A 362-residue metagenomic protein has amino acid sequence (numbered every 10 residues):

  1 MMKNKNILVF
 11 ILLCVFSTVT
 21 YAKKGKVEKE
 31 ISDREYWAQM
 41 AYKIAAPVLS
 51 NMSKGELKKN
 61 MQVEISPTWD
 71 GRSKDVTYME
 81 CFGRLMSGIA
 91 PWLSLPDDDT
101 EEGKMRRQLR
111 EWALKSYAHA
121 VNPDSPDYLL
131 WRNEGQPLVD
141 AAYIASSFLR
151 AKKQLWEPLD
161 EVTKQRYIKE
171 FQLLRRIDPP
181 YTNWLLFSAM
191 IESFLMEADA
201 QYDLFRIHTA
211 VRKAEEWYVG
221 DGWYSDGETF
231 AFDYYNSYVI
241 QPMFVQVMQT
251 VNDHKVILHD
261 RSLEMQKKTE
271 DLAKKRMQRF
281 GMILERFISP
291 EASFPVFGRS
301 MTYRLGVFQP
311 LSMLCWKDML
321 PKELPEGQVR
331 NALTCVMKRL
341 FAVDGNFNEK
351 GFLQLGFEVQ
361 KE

Functional and structural regions predicted by a protein language model:
M1-K26: Bacterial Sec-dependent N-terminal signal peptides
K23-E80, E111-K115: Low-complexity, Ser/Thr/Pro/Gly-enriched N-terminal "stalk/linker" regions
P67-R72, D98, P126-L130, E228 (+2 more regions): Glycine- and acidic
S73-E102: N-terminal carbohydrate-binding/catalytic regions of secreted carbohydrate-active enzymes
Y78-M79, I89-W92, R106-M277, R286-S312 (+1 more regions): Aromatic-lined, polymer-binding surfaces characteristic of secreted/periplasmic polysaccharide-degrading enzymes
F280: Pore-lining transmembrane helices
K317-K338, A342-E362: Extended polysaccharide-engagement surfaces of secreted carbohydrate-active enzymes
